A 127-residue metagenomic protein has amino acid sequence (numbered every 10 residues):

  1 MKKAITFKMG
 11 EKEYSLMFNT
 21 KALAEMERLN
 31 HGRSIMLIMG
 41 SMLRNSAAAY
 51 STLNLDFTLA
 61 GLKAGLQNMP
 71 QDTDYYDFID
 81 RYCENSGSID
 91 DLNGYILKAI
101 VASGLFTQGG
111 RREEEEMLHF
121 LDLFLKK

Functional and structural regions predicted by a protein language model:
M1-E13, R28, R33-A48, N68-K127: Charged interaction scaffolds used for protein-protein
T20-N30: Short, structural beta-strand-to-alpha-helix junction motif
N54-A60: Elongated alpha-helical scaffolds
L62-Q67: Helix-loop "lid/cap" segments that line or gate small-molecule binding pockets
